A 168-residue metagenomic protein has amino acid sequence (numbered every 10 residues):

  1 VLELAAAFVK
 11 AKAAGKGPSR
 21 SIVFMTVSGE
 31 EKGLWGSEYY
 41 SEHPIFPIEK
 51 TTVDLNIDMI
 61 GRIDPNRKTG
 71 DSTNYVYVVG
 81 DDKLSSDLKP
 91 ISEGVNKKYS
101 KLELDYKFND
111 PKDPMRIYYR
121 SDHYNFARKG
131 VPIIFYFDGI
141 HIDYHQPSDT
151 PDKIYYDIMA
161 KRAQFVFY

Functional and structural regions predicted by a protein language model:
V1-L34, V166: Alpha-helical metal-binding/catalytic segments enriched in His/Glu/Asp
L2, I45-E49, V76-V79, Y155-A160 (+1 more regions): Short, surface-exposed linear patches
L2-A6, E38-S41, K89, E93 (+2 more regions): Predominant activation on well-ordered alpha-helical scaffold segments within soluble catalytic domains
A6, F137, H141-Y168: His/Asp/Glu-rich mid-to-C-terminal helical/loop segments that flank catalytic regions of hydrolases
A11, P47, V95-K98, I133 (+3 more regions): Hydrophobic alpha-helical segments
I22, T73-N74, P147, P151: Glycine- and acidic
V27-F135: Metal-dependent peptidase/peptidase-like ectodomains
